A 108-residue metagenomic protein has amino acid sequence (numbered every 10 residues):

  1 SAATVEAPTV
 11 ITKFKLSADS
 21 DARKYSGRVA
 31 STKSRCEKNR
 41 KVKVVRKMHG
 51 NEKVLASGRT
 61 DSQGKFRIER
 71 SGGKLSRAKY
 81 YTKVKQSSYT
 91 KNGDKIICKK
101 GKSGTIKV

Functional and structural regions predicted by a protein language model:
A3-K33, I106-K107: Beta-strand-rich domain onsets/edges
G27, G58-G72: Glycine-centered loop-to-beta-strand initiation motif
V29-S31, G72, V84: Hydrophobic beta-strand positions in extracellular immunoglobulin-like domains
S31, R46-M48: Residue-level signal for short segments within beta-strands and strand-turn junctions of well-structured beta-sheet
C36-N39: Short proline/glycine-enriched turn/loop motifs at strand-loop junctions of beta-rich domains
K41-V45: Beta-strand signatures of extracellular beta-sandwich domains
H49-R59: Surface-exposed loop/edge segments in extracytoplasmic proteins
L75-V108: Enriched for extracellular/lumenal, surface-exposed ectodomains of secreted and cell-surface proteins
